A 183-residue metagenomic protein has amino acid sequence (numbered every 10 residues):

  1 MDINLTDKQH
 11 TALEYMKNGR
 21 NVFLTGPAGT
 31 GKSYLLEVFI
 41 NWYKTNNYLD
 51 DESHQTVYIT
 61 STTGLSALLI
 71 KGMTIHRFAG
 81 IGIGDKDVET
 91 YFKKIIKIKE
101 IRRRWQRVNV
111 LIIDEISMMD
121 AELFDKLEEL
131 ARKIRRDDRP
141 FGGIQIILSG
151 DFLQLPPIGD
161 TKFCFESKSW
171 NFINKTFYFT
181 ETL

Functional and structural regions predicted by a protein language model:
M1-L183: Conserved ATP-binding/catalytic motifs of P-loop helicase motor domains
